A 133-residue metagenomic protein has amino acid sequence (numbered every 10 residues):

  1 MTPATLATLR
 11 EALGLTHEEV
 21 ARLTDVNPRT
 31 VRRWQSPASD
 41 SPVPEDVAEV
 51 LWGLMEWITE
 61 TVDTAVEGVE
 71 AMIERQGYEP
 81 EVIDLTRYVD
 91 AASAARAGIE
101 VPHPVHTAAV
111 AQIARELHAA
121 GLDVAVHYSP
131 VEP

Functional and structural regions predicted by a protein language model:
M1-A12: A short, Lys/Arg-rich alpha-helix, primarily the initiator
T5, T16, Q112: Short Gly/charged-rich anion-binding patches and loops
E19-A21: Short alpha-helical "recognition helix" segments of helix-turn-helix
D25-V43: Recognition helix of helix-turn-helix/homeodomain-like DNA-binding domains that insert into the DNA major groove
S39-T61: DNA major-groove recognition helix of helix-turn-helix/homeodomain DNA-binding modules
T59-P133: Helix-turn-helix/homeodomain-like alpha-helical modules used for DNA recognition and transcription-factor dimerization
